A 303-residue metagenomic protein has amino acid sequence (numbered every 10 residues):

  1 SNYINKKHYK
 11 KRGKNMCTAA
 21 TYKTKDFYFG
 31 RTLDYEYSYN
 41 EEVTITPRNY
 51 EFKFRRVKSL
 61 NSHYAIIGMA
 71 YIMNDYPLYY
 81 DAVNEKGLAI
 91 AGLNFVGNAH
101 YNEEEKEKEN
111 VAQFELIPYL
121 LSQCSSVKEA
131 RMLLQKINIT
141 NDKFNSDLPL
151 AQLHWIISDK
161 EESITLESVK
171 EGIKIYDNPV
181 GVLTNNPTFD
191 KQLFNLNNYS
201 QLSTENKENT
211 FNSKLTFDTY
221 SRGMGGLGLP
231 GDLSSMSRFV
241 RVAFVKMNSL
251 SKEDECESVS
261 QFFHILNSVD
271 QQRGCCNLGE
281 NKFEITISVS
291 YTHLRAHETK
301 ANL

Functional and structural regions predicted by a protein language model:
S1-N15: Short, Lys/Arg-enriched N-terminal segments with co-localized hydrophobic residues within the first ~10-30 amino acids
N15-E109, K136, N141: A contiguous strand-loop segment
C17-Y22, L153-S158, T165, S290-Y291: Short beta-strand scaffold segments in enzyme catalytic cores
E107-N138, V242-Q271: Alpha/propeptide regions of enzymes that mature by internal proteolysis
M132-I156: Secretory/export targeting leaders with adjacent low-complexity proregions
P149-Y199: Extended amphipathic alpha-helical segments with heptad-repeat/coiled-coil character used for oligomerization, fusion
L202-S249: Long, charge-rich alpha-helical interaction segments
T292-T299: Conserved small/polar residues in nucleotide/adenosyl-binding loops
